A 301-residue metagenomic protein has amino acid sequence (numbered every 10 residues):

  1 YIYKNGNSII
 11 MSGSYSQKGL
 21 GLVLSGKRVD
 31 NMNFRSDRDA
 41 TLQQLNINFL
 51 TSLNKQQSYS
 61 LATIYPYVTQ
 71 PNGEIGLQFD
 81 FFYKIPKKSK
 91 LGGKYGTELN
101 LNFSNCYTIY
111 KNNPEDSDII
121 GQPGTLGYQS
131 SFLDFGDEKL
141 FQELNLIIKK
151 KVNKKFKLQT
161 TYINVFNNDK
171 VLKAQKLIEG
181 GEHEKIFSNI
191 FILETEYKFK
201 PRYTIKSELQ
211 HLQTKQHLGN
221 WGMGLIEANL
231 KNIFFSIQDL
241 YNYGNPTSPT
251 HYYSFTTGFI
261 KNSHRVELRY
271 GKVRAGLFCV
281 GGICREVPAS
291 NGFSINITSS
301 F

Functional and structural regions predicted by a protein language model:
Y1-F301: Exposed, low-structure sequence patches enriched in small/polar residues
